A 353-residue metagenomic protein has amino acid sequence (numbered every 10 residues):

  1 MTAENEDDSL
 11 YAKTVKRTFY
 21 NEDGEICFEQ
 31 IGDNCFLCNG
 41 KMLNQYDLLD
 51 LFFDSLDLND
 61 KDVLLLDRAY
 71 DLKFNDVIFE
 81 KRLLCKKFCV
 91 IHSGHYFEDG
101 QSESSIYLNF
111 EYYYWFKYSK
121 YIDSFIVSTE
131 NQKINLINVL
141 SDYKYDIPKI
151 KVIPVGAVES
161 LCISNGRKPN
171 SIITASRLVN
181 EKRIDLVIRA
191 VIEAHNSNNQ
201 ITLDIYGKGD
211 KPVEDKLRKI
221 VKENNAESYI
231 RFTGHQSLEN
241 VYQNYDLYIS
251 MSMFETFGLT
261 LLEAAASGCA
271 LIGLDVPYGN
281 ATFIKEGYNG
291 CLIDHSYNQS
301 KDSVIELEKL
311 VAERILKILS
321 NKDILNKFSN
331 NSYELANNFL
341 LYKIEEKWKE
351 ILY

Functional and structural regions predicted by a protein language model:
Y112-Y113, Y118-I147: A short, active-site helix/loop in glycosyltransferases that binds the activated sugar's phosphate group
N170, V179-E193: A conserved mid-protein helix/loop that constitutes part of the nucleotide-sugar donor-binding site
A175, T202-K216: Glycosyltransferase donor-sugar binding loop
D215-H235: Nucleotide-activated donor-binding/catalytic signature segment of Leloir-type glycosyltransferases, i.e., the conserved
H235-Q236, N240-Y245, W348: Short alpha-helical donor nucleotide-sugar binding micro-motif in glycosyltransferases
M253: Aromatic "clamp/platform" in nucleotide-sugar-dependent glycosyltransferases that forms part of the donor/acceptor
A270-L274: Short hydrophobic beta-strand element within catalytic cores of glycosyltransferases and related nucleotide-activated
L310-E313, K317, I324-N338, E350: A short, well-ordered alpha-helix in the C-terminal region of glycosyltransferases
